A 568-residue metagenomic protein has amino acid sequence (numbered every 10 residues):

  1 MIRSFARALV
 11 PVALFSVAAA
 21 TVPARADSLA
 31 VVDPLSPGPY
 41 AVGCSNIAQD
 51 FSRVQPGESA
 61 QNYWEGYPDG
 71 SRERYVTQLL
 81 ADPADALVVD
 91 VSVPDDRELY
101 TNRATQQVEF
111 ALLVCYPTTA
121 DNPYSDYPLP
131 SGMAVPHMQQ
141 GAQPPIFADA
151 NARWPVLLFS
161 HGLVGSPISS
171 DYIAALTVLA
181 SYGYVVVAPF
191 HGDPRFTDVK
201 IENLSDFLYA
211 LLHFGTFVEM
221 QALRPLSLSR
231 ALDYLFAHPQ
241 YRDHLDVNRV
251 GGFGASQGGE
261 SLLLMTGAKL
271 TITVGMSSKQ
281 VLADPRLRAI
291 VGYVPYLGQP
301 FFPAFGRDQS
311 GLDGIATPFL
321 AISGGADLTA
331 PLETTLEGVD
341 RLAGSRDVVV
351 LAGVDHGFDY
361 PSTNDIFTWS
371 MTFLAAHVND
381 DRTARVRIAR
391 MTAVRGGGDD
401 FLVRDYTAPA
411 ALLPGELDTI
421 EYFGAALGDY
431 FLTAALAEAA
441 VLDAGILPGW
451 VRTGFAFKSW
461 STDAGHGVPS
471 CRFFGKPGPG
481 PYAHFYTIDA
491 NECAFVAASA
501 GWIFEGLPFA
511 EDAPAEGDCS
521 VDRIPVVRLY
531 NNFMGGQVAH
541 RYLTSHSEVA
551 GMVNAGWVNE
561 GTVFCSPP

Functional and structural regions predicted by a protein language model:
F15-A24: C-terminal segment of classical bacterial N-terminal signal peptides
D27-A152, V185: Short conserved active-site loop signatures built around small residues
S28, G353, Y360-P414: Alpha/beta-hydrolase-fold serine-hydrolase catalytic core, especially in secreted/extracellular enzymes
N122-Y124, Q143-V199, P300, L328-T329: Short substrate-entry loop that stabilizes the transition state in hydrolases
A148, S277-V350: The feature captures the conserved acid-bearing segment of alpha/beta-hydrolase catalytic domains
D206-D243: Alpha/beta-hydrolase active-site loop
A231-F305: Primarily recognizes the serine-hydrolase "nucleophile elbow" in alpha/beta-hydrolase and SGNH/GDSL folds
P414-P568: Extracellular glycan-binding segments that recognize GlcNAc-based cell-wall polysaccharides
